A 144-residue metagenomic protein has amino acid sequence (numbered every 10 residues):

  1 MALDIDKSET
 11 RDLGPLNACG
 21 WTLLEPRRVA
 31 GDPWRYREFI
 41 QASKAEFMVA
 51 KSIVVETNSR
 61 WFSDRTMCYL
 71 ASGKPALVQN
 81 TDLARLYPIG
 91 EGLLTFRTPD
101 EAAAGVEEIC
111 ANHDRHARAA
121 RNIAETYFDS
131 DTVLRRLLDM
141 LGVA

Functional and structural regions predicted by a protein language model:
M1-R11, E25: Glycosyltransferase donor-sugar binding loop
G14-L23, R27-A144: Catalytic binding pocket for nucleotide-activated donors in carbohydrate/polymer assembly enzymes
